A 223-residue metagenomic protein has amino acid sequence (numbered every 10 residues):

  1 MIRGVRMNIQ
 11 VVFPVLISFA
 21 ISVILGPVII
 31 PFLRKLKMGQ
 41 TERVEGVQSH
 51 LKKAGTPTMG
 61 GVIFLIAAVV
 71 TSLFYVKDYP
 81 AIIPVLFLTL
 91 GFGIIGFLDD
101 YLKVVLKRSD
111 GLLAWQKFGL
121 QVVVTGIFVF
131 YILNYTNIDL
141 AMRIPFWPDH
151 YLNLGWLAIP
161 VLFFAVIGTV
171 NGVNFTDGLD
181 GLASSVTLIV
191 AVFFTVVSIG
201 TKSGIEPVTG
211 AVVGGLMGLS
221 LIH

Functional and structural regions predicted by a protein language model:
I2-R34, F64-I94, F128-Y135, L140 (+1 more regions): Alpha-helical transmembrane segments
G4-V5, F32-F64, L98-V123, I144-A158 (+2 more regions): Interhelical loop and helix-boundary elements at the membrane-water interface of polytopic inner-membrane proteins
